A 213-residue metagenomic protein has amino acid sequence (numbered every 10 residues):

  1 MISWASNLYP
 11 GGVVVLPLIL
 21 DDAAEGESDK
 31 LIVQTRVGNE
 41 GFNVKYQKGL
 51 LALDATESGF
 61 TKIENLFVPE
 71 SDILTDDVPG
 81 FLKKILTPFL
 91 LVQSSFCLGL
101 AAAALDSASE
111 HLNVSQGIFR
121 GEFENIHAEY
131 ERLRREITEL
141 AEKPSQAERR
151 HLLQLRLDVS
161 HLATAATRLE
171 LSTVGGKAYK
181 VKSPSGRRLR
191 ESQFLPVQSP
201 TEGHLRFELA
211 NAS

Functional and structural regions predicted by a protein language model:
M1-S6, Q47-L50: Catalytic micro-motifs at enzyme active sites that drive phosphoryl/nucleotidyl and oxygen chemistry
S3-G41: A short core secondary-structure module
F42-Y46: Short Pro/Gly-enriched beta-strand edge/turn motifs at strand-loop
K48-E131: Glycine-rich beta->alpha junctions and the first turn(s) of the following alpha-helix
S94, F119, F123-I126, Y130 (+4 more regions): Hydrophobic packing residues in well-ordered alpha-helices of helical domains and bundles
G99, E124-E131, L153, L157-T164 (+1 more regions): Generic structural signal for well-ordered, non-transmembrane alpha-helical segments in soluble/cytosolic regions
N113, E131-H161, R168-K180: C-terminal helix-coil-helix/basic helical segment that borders enzyme active sites and/or dimer interfaces and provides
K177-S213: Glycine-rich phosphate/cofactor-binding loops in nucleotide/flavin-utilizing enzymes
